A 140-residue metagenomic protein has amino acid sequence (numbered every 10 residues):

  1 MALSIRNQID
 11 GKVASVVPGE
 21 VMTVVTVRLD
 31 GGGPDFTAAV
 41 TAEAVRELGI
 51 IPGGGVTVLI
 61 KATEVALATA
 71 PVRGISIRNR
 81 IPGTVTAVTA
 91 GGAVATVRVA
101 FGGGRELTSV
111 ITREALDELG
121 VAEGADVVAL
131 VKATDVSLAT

Functional and structural regions predicted by a protein language model:
A2-V17, V21, P34-D35, A42-A95 (+2 more regions): Glycine/charge-rich catalytic "coupling/switch" loops of P-loop NTPases
V24-G31, A38-A39, T96-G102, S109-V110: Short, acidic/hydrophobic/Gly-rich beta-strand patch recurrent on exposed beta strands that often constitutes part
